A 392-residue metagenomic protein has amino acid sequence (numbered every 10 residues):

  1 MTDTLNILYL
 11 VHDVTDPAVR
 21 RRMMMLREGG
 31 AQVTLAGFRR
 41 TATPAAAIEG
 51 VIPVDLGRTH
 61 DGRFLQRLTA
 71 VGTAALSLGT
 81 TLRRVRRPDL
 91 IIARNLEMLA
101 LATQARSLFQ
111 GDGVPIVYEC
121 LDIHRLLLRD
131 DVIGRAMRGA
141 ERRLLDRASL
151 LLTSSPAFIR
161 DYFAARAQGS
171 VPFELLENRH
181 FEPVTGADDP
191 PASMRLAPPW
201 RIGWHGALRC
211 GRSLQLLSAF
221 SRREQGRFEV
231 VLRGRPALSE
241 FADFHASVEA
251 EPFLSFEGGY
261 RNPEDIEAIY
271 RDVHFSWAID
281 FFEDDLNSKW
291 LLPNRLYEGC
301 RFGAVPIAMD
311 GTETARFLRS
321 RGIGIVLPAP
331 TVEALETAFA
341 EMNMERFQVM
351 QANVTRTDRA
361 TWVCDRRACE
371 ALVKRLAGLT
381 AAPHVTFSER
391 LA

Functional and structural regions predicted by a protein language model:
L8, L152, P191-R212, L217-R222 (+1 more regions): Conserved donor-binding/catalytic core segment of Leloir-type glycosyltransferases
R40, H124, A157-F158, L175-A187 (+2 more regions): Short beta-strand->alpha-helix junction loop in the catalytic core of nucleotide-activated group-transfer enzymes
T69-T73, Q110, V114-P115, I123-R147 (+2 more regions): Nucleotide-sugar donor phosphate/pyrophosphate-binding loop at the beta->alpha transition of glycosyltransferases
G79-R83, A100, L108, Y118 (+1 more regions): Membrane-proximal helix-turn-helix segments that form the acceptor-binding/catalytic region of lipid-linked
R142-F173, H180-T185, R316-F317, L372: A short, active-site helix/loop in glycosyltransferases that binds the activated sugar's phosphate group
R212, G259-Y297, I307-R316: Nucleotide-sugar-dependent
G234, F241-F275: Nucleotide-activated donor-binding/catalytic signature segment of Leloir-type glycosyltransferases, i.e., the conserved
P330-E336, N343-T380: A charged, aromatic-enriched C-terminal amphipathic alpha-helix characteristic of glycosyltransferases across folds
